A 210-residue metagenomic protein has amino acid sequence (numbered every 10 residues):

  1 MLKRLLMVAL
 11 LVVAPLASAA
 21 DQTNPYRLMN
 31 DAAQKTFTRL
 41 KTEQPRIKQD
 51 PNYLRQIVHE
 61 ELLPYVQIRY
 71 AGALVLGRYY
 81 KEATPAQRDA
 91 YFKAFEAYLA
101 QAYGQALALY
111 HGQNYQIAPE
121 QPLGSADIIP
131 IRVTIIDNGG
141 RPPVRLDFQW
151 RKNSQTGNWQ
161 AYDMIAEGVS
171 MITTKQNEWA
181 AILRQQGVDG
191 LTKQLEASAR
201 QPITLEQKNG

Functional and structural regions predicted by a protein language model:
M1-L2: N-terminal secretory signal peptides that target proteins for export/translocation
L5-V13: Sec-dependent N-terminal signal peptides
A14-S18: N-terminal signal peptide c-region/cleavage motif recognized by signal peptidases
Q22-Y103: Early exported N-terminus immediately downstream of N-terminal targeting peptides
N24-R27, T42-Q49, Y53, E82-A86 (+7 more regions): Surface-exposed, polar/charged faces of alpha-helical domains in mature secreted/periplasmic/lumenal proteins
Q101-V144, S198-G210: Surface-exposed, charged secondary-structure patches
P143-T173: Short beta-strand edge/turn micro-motifs at domain boundaries
D163-G210: Low-complexity, intrinsically disordered terminal/linker segments enriched in charged and Gly/Pro repeats
